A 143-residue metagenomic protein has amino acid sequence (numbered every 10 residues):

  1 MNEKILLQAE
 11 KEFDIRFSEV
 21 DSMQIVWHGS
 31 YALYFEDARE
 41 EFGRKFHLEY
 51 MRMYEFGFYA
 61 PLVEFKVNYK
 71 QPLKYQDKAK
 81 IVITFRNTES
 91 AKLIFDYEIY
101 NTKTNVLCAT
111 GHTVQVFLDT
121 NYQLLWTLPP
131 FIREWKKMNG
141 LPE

Functional and structural regions predicted by a protein language model:
M1-K45: Catalytic strand-loop segment that frames the active site of acyl-thioester-processing enzymes
N2-K11, K74-Y75, F85-E143: HotDog/MaoC-like acyl-thioester-processing domains
E12-R16, N68, V116: Generic structural detector for well-ordered beta-strands
F17-E19, K66-Q71, K103: Short, well-ordered turn and helix-capping elements at secondary-structure junctions
V26, A60-L62, C108: A broad, structural micro-motif
F42-L93: Hydrophobic beta-strand-centered segment that forms part of the acyl-chain substrate-binding groove
